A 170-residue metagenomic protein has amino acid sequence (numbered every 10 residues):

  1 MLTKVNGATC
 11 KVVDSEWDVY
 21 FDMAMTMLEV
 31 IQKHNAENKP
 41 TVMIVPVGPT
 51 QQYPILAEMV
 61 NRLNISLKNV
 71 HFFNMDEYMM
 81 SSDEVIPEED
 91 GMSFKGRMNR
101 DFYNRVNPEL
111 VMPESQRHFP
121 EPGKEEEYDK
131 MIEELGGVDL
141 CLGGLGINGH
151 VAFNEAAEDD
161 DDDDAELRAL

Functional and structural regions predicted by a protein language model:
M1-G7, D18-Y20, I65-L142: Ligand-binding beta-strand-loop-alpha-helix segment within the catalytic cores of soluble metabolic enzymes
M1-M43, N61: N-terminal glycine-/serine-/threonine-rich phosphate-binding loop
V42-P46, F73: Short glycine-rich or small-residue beta-strand-to-loop segments that form or flank ligand, phosphate, metal/Fe-S
V45-T50, G143-I147: Glycine-rich beta-strand-to-loop/alpha-helix junction loops that act as flexible
T50-I65: Glycine-rich loop at the start of a catalytic domain that most often binds anionic cofactors/ligands
P54-L56, E84, A152-N154: Short glycine-/acidic-enriched loop or helix-start segments at secondary-structure transitions that form or flank
K124-E125, I147-H150, E158-D159: Short, catalytically relevant binding-site loops at active-site mouths
A152-L170: Class I SAM-dependent methyltransferase SAM-binding "motif I" and its flanking Rossmann-like core
